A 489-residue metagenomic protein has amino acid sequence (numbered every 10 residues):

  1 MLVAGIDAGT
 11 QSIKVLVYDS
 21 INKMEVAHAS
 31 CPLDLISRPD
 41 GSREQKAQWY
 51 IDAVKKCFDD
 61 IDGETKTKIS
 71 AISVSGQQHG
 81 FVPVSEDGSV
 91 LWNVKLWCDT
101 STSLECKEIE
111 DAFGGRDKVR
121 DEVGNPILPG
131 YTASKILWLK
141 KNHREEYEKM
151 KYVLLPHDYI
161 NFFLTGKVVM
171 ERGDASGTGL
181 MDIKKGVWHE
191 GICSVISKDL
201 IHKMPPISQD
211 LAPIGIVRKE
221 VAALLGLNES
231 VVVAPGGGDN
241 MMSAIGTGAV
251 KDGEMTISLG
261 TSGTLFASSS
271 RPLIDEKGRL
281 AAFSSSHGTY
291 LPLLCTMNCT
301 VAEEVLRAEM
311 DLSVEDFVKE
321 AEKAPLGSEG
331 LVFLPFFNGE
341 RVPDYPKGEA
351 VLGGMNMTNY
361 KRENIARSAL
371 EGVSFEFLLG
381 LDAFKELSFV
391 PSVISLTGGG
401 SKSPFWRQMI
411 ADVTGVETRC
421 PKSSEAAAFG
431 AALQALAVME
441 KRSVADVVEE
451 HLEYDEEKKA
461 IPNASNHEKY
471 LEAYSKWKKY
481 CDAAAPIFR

Functional and structural regions predicted by a protein language model:
M1-W92, D121, K149, A222-A223 (+5 more regions): N-terminal glycine/serine-rich phosphate-binding loop of ATP-dependent small-molecule kinases, especially carbohydrate
A4-G5, V17, S103, E110-V123 (+5 more regions): Active-site core segments that coordinate phosphate-bearing ligands/cofactors across diverse enzyme families
M24, C31-D34, W97, A175 (+3 more regions): A generic structural motif
C31, I36, K95-T102, A175 (+2 more regions): Short, acidic/turn-prone active-site loops that include or flank metal/cofactor- and phosphate-binding residues
K46, D99, D239: Short, conserved phosphate/pyrophosphate- and ester-handling motifs at nucleotide-, phospho-/glycolipid
D59, G63-C98, N125-G130, N161-D182 (+1 more regions): Short beta-strand-loop/turn "lid" adjacent to the catalytic site in phosphate-handling enzymes
I69, I201-M204, P391: Core-facing hydrophobic residues within beta-strands of well-ordered domains
P83-D87, K107-I109, S269: Short, conserved acidic/polar surface loops in the N-terminal third of protein domains
